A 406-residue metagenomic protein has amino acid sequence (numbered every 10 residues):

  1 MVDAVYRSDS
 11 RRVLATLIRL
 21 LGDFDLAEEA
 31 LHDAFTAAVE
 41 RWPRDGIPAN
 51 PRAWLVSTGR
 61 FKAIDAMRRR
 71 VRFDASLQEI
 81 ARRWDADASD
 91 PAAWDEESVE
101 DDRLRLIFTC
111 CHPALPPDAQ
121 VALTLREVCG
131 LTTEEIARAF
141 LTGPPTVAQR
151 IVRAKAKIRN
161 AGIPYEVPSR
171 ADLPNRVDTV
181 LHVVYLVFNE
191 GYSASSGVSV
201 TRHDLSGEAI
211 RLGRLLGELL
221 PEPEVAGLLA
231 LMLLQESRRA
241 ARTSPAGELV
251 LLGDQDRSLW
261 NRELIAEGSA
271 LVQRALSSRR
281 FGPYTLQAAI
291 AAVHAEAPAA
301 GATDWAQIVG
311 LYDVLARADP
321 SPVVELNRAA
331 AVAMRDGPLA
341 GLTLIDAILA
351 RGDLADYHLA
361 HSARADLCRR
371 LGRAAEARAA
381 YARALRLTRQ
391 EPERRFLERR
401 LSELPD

Functional and structural regions predicted by a protein language model:
M1-A15, D25, P174-H182, L186: A short, charge-rich alpha-helical start-of-domain segment used by transcription regulators
Y6-F24, A37-R41, F108, H112 (+2 more regions): Amphipathic, Lys/Arg- and hydrophobic-enriched alpha-helical face
A15-T16, L20, A30-R41, W54-A66 (+2 more regions): Amphipathic alpha-helical interface segments
F24-P43, A49-V56, Q78, C129 (+2 more regions): Conserved RNAP core-binding helix
R60-Q78: Arg/Lys-rich amphipathic alpha helix in sigma70-family domain 2
R70, Q78-D118, E127-E135, T142-D313: Amphipathic helix-loop-helix modules that constitute alpha-helical solenoid scaffolds
L228, M232-Q235, Q287, A291 (+4 more regions): "A position-specific structural signal for the A-helix of alpha-solenoid helical repeats
